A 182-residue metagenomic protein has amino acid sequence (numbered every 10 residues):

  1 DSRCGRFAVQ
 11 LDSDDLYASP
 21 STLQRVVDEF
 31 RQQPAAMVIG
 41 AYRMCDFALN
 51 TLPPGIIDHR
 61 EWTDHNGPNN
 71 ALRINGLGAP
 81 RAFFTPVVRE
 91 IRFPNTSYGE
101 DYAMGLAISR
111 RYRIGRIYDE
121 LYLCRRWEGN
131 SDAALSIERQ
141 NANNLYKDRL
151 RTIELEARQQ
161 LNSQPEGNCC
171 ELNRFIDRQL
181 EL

Functional and structural regions predicted by a protein language model:
C4-G5, G76-I91: Conserved nucleotide-sugar donor-binding and metal-coordinating catalytic region shared by glycosyltransferases
G5-L16: Short beta-strand-to-loop acidic/aromatic patch adjacent to the donor-nucleotide binding site
L16-Y17, R43-C45, A103: A short, conserved beta-strand element in the Rossmann-like catalytic core that flanks the donor/metal-binding loop
S21-P54: Conserved donor NDP-sugar-binding/catalytic core segment of glycosyltransferases
A41, G115-L121, R126: Catalytic beta-strand/loop signature of glycosyltransferases that borders the donor
A41, P54-I74: Short, flexible, basic/aromatic active-site loop/helix in glycosyltransferases
H65-N70, C124-W127, A133-N168: Catalytic core of nucleotide-sugar-dependent glycosyltransferases
S97-M104: Acidic donor-binding loop at a coil-to-helix junction in glycosyltransferase catalytic cores that engages
